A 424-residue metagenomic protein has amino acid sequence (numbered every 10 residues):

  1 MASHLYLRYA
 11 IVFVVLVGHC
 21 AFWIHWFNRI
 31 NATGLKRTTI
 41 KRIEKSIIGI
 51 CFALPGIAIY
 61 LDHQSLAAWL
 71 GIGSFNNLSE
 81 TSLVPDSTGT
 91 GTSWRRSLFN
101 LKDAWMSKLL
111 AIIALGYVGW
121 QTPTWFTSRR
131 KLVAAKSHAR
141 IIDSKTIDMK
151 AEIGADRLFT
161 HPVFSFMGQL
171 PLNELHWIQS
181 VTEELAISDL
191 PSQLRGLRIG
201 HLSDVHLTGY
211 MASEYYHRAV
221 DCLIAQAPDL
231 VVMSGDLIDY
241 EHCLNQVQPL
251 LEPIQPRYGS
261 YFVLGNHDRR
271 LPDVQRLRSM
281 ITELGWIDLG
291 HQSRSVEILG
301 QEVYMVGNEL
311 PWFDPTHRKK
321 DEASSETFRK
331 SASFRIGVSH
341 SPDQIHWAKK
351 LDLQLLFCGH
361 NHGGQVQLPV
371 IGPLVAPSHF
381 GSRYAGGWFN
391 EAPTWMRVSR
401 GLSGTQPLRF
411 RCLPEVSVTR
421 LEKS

Functional and structural regions predicted by a protein language model:
M1-I178: Non-catalytic terminal accessory segments
W177-V181, D189-L202, H206-S424: Soluble catalytic domains of enzymes that build or remodel membrane lipids, polysaccharides, and related
